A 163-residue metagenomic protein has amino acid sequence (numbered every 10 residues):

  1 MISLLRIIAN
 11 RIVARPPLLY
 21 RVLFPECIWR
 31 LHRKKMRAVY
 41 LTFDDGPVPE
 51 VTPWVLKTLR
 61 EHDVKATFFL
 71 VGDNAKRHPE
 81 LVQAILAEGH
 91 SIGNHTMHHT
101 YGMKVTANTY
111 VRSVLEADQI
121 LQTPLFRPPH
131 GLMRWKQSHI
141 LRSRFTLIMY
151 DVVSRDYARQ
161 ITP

Functional and structural regions predicted by a protein language model:
M1-A14: Helix-enriched interaction subdomains in cytosolic or periplasmic regions, typified by TIR/SEFIR signaling/NADase cores
R11-M103, T109, Q122-T123: Active-site beta->alpha N-cap acidic-glycine motif
K76-R77, M97-P163: Catalytic domains of cell-wall/extracellular-matrix polysaccharide-remodeling enzymes, centered on de-N-acetylation
